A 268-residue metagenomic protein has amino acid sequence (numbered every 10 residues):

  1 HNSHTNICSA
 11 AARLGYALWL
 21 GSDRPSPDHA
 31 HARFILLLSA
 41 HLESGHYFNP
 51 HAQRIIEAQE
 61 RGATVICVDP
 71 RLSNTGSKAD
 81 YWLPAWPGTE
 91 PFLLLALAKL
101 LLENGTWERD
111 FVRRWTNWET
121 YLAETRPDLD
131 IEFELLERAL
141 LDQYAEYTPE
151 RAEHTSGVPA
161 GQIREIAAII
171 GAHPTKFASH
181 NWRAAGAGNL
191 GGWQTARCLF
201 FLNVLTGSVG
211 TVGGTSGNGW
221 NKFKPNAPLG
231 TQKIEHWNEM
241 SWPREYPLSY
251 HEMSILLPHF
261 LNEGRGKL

Functional and structural regions predicted by a protein language model:
H1-E57, R61-V68, F92, F200-L268: Extended redox/cofactor-interaction regions of prokaryotic respiratory oxidoreductases
A11-L14, H46-P50, G76-D80, L94-A98 (+3 more regions): Short acidic, glycine/serine/threonine-rich loops at helix termini
W19-P27, L42-N49, W82-T89, E124-I131 (+3 more regions): Alpha-helix capping and helix-loop boundary segments enriched in small/acidic/polar residues
P25-F34, D142-Q143, R164-S179, G264-L268: Glycine-rich phosphate/diphosphate-binding loops that line cofactor/substrate pockets in enzymes
G62-I66, R71-P174: Long, well-ordered, tryptophan-enriched scaffold segments
W107-D110, I163-R164, F177-S179, G207-N218: Acidic/polar loop patches that form or flank catalytic/metal-binding clefts of enzymes that bind anionic ligands
R114-W118, I169-I170, R183-A184, T215-N226: A glycine-rich phosphate-binding loop feature that marks nucleotide/adenosyl-phosphate handling sites
H154-V158, W182-L190, N221-K224: Conserved short loop/turn motifs at secondary-structure junctions
